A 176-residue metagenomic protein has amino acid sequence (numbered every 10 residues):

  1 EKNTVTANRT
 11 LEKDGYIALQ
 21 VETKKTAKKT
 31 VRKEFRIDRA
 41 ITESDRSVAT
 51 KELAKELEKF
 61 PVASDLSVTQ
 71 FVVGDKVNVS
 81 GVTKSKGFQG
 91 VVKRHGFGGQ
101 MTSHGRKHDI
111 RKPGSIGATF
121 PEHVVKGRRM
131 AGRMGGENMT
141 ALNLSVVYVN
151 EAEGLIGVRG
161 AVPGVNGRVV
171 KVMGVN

Functional and structural regions predicted by a protein language model:
E1-N176: Extended basic (Lys/Arg/His-rich) segments that typically form rRNA-contacting surfaces in ribosomal proteins
